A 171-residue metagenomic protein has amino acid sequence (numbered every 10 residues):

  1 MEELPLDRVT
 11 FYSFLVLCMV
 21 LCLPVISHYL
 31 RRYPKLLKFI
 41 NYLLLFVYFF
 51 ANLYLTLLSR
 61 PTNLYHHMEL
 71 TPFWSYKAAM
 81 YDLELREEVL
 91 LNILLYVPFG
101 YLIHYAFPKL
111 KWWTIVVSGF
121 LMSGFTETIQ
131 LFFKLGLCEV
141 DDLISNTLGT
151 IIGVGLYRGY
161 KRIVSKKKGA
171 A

Functional and structural regions predicted by a protein language model:
M1-K134, V140, R158-A171: Bulky hydrophobic segments
